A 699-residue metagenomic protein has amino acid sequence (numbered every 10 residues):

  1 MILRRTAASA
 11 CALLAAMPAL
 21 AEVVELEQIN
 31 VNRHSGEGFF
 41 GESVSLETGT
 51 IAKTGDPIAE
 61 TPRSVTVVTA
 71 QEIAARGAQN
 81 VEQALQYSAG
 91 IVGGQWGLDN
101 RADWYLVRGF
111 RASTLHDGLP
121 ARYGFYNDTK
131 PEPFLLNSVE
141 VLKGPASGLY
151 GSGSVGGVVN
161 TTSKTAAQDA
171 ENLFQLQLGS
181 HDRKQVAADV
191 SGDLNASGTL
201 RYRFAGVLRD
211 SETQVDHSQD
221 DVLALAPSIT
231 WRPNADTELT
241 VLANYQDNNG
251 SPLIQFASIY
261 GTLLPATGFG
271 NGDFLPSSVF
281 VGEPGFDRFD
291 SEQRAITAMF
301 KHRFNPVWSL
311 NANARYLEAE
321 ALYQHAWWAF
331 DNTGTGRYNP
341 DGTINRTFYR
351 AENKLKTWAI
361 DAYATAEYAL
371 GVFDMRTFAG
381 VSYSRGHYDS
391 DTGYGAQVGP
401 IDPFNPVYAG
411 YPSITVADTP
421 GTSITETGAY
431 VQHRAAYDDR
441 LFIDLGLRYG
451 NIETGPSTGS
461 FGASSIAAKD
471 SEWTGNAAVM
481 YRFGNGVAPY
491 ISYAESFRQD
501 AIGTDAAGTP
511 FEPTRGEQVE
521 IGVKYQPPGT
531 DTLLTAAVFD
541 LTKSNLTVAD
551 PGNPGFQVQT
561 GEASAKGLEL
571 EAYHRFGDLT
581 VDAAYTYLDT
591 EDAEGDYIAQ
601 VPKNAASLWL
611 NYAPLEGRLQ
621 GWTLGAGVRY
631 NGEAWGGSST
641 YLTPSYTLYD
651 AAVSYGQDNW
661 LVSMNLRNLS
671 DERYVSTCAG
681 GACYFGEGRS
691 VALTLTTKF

Functional and structural regions predicted by a protein language model:
E27-A170, S496, I521, G680: Acidic, small-polar-rich N-terminal luminal/periplasmic segments of exported/outer-membrane proteins
F134-N137, G148-P227, W231-T237, R294 (+1 more regions): Outer-membrane beta-barrel translocator/receptor signature
R209-T213, A226-R232, D236-R303, E318-L355 (+4 more regions): Acidic/polar loop-and-plug regions of large Gram-negative outer-membrane beta-barrel proteins
T230-N234, L355, F373-G386, P420-K543 (+1 more regions): Structural signature of Gram-negative outer-membrane beta-barrels, strongest in the C-terminal barrel of TonB-dependent
I296-E318, R346-T458: Face-selective signature of the C-terminal outer-membrane beta-barrel domain
K301-R315, A319-W327, P489, P513-R575 (+2 more regions): Membrane-embedded beta-barrel scaffold of Gram-negative outer-membrane proteins
D438-R440, A537-D540, Q559-S638, R673 (+1 more regions): Gram-negative outer-membrane beta-barrel transporters
T542, Y630-G637, S654-F699: C-terminal beta-signal and adjacent terminal beta-strands/loops of Gram-negative outer-membrane beta-barrel proteins
